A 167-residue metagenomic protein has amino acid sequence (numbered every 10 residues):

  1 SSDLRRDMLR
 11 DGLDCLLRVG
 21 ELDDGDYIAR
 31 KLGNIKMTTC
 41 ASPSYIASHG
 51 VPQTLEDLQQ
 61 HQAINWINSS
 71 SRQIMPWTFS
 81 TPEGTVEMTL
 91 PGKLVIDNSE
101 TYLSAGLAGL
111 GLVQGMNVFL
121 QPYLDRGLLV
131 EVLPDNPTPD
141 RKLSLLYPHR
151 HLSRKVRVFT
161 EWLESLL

Functional and structural regions predicted by a protein language model:
S1-G25: Central regulatory/effector-binding core of bacterial HTH transcription factors
S2-D3, V19-E21, A41-P43, G115-V118: Beta->alpha turn/N-cap motifs
D11-R18, M37, L107-L112: Alpha-to-beta junction loops
D26-M37, A41-I64, P82: Flexible hinge/capping segments at coil-to-helix
R30, E56, L103-S104, R157: Alpha-helical segments flanking ligand/cofactor-binding loops in enzyme cores
A63-P82: Secondary-structure junction motif
V86-E131, P137-D140, H149: Hydrophobic hinge/microswitch elements
L133-L167: A late-sequence structural motif
